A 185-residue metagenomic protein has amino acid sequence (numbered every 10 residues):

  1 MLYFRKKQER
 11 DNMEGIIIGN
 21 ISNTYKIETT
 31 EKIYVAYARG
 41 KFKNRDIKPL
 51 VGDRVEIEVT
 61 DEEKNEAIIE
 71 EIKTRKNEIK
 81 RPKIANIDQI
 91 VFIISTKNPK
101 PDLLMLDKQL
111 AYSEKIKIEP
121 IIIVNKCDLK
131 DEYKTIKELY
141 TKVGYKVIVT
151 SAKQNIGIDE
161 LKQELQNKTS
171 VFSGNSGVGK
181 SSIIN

Functional and structural regions predicted by a protein language model:
L2-P101: N-terminal accessory targeting/assembly segments
M13-E14, P120, T169-S170: Short active-site oxyanion
I18-K32, E58-T60, D159-N185: Conserved G1/Walker A P-loop phosphate-binding module
D53-V55, I90-N98, D107, K126-D131 (+2 more regions): Low-complexity, flexible helical/coil segments
E71, I94, V124, V149-T150 (+1 more regions): Small/polar loops that bind or transfer phosphate-bearing groups
P82-N86, I93-V147: Conserved C-terminal guanine-recognition region of P-loop GTPase G domains, centered on the G4
D128-V178: Canonical P-loop GTPase G-domain recognition
